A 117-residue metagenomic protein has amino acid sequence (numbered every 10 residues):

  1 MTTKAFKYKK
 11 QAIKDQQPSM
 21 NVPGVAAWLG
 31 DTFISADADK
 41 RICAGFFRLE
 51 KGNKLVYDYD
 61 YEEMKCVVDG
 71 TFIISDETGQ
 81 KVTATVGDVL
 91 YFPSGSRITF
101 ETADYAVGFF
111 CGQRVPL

Functional and structural regions predicted by a protein language model:
M1-R41: A short, N-terminal "cap"/entry segment at the start of jelly-roll beta-barrel domains of the cupin/DSBH fold
A5, A44-F46, M64, V89: Conserved hydrophobic/aromatic beta-strand scaffold that supports enzyme active sites
G30-F33, C43-Y59, P93-S94: Conserved short histidine dyad/triad with adjacent acidic residue
A38-K40, L49-K54, T71, P116-L117: Short, charged/polar surface micro-motifs in flexible loops or helix N-caps
L49, D58-I74: Short, conserved beta-strand element in jelly-roll/cupin
L55-Y59, D76, V82-T83, E101-T102: Short histidine-centered beta-strand/loop micro-motifs that create catalytic or ligand/metal-coordination sites
T78-S94: Short acidic-glycine-tyrosine-enriched beta hairpin
S94-L117: Ligand-binding loop in jelly-roll beta-barrel domains
